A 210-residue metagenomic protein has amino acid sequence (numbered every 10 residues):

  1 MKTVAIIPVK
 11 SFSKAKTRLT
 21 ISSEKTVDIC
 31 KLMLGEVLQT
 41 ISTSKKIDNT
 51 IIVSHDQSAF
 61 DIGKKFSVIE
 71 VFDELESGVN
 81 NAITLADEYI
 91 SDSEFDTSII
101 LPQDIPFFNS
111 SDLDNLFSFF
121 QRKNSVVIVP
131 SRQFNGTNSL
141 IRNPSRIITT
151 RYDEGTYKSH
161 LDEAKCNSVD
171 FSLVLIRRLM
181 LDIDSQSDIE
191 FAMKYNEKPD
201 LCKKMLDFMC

Functional and structural regions predicted by a protein language model:
M1-L19: N-terminal nucleotide-binding beta1-loop-alpha1 segment
K31-I47: A short, N-terminal amphipathic alpha-helix
K45-E70: Acidic donor-binding segment of Leloir-type glycosyltransferases
K64-T97: Short phosphate-binding loop-to-helix
P102-P106: The conserved acidic donor/metal-binding loop of glycosyltransferases
F108-F134: Conserved donor-nucleotide/metal-binding helix-loop-beta segment in metal-dependent transferases, i.e., the alpha-helix
R142-A164: Short, glycine-/small-residue-rich phosphate/pyrophosphate-handling segment
E163-C210: Conserved alpha/beta core of the MobA/IspD/sugar-nucleotide pyrophosphorylase nucleotidyltransferase superfamily
